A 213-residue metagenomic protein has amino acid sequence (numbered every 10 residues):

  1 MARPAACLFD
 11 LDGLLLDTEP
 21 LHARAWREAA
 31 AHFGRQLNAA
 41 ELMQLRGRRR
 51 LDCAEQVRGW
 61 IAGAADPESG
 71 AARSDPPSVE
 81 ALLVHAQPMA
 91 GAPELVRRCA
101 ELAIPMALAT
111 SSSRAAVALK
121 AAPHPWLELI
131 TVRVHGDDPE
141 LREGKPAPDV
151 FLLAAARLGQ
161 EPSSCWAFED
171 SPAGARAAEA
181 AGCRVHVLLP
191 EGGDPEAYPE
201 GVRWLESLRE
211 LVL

Functional and structural regions predicted by a protein language model:
M1-A5, R97, S113-R114, A118-L213: Asp-based, Mg2+/Mn2+-dependent phosphohydrolase catalytic module
M1-M43: Active-site neighborhood of HAD-like aspartate-dependent phosphohydrolases
L15, P88, M106, A167: Conserved SAM-binding loop
A25, C53-Q56, G91, A116-L119 (+1 more regions): Phosphate- and divalent-cation-binding pockets in alpha/beta enzyme and binding domains that engage nucleotide-derived
R27-A30, R49-A64, K120, A154-A155: Helix-loop "lid/cap" segments that line or gate small-molecule binding pockets
A31, A100, E179: Anion (oxyanion) recognition and catalysis
Q36, Q56-R97, L102-I104: Metal-dependent phosphoesterase signature
